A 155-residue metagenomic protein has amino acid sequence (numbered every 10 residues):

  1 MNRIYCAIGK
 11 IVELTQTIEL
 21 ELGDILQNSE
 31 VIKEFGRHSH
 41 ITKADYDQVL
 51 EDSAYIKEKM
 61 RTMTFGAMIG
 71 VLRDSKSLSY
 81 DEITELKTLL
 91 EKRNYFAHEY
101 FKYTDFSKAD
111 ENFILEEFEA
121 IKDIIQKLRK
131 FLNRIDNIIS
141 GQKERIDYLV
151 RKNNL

Functional and structural regions predicted by a protein language model:
M1, I69-K76: Short, charged/polar, low-complexity loop and linker segments that flank or interrupt alpha-helical bundles
M1-G66, D81-K87, H98, R134-L155: Amphipathic alpha-helical interface elements
S77-D136: Charge-enriched, short contiguous segments at helix-coil
